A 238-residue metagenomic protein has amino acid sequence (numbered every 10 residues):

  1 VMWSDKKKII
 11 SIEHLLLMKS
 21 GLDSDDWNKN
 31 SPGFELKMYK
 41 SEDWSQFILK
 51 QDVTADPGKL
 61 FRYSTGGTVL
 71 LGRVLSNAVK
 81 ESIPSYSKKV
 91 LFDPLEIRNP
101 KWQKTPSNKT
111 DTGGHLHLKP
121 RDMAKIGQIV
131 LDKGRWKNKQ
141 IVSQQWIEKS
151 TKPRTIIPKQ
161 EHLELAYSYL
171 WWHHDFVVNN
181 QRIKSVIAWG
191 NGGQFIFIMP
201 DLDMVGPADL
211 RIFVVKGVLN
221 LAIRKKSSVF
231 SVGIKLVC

Functional and structural regions predicted by a protein language model:
M2-I97, P120-I129, G134: Active-site-adjacent helix/loop patches that line small-molecule binding or acyl-intermediate pockets
S11, T112, K119, W146 (+2 more regions): Residues that flank catalytic or metal-binding motifs in active/ligand-binding sites
L22-D23, T68, K109-T110, V130 (+2 more regions): Solvent-exposed loop/turn segments at secondary-structure junctions within structured extracellular/periplasmic domains
W27-S31, K104, L163-E164: Short coil/turn segments at secondary-structure boundaries
P57-L60, D111-G114, K216: Active-site rim elements
S87-K88, F92-K152: Active-site-proximal binding-pocket segments
I97-N99, T151-P207: Active-site Gly/Thr loop motif
A188-C238: Structured C-terminal helix/loop/strand segments within mature extracytoplasmic catalytic/sensor domains
